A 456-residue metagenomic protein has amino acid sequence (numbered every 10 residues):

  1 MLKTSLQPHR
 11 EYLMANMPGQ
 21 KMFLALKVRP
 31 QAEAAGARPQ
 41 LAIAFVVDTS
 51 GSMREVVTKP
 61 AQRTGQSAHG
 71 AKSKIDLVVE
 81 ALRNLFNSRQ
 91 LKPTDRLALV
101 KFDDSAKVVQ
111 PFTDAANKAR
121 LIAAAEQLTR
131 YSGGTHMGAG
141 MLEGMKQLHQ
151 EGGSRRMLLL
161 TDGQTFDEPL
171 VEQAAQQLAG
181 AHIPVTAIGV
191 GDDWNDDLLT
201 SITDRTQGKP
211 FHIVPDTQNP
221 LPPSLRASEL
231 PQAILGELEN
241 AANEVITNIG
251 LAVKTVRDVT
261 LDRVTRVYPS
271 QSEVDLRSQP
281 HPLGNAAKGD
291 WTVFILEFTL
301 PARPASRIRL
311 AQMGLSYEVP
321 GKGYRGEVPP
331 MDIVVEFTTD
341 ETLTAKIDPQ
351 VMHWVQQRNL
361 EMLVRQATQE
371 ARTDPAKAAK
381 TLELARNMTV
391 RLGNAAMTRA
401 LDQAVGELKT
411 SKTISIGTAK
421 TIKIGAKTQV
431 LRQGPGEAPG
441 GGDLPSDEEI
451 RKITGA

Functional and structural regions predicted by a protein language model:
M1-A15: Short, compositionally biased P/S/T/A/G/V-rich stretches that sit at domain boundaries
Q7-P8, M17-I246, P301-A305, R386 (+1 more regions): Exposed acidic/Ser/Thr-rich ligand/metal-binding surfaces
R10, V28-A32, T49-G51, T255-R257 (+3 more regions): Beta-strand elements of well-folded, non-transmembrane domains
Y12-G19, A287: Short, solvent-exposed loop/linker segments at the N-terminal edge of repeated beta-sheet extracellular domains
G250, R257-L276: A surface/secretory-pathway sequence property marking extracellular, secreted, or lumenal proteins enriched
Y268-D290: Extracellular adhesion/glycan-binding regions together with long Ser/Thr- and acidic-residue-rich low-complexity tracts
A287-S306: Low-complexity, intrinsically disordered segments enriched in Ser/Thr together with acidic residues
L300-A456: Long, acidic serine/threonine- and proline-rich intrinsically disordered regions
